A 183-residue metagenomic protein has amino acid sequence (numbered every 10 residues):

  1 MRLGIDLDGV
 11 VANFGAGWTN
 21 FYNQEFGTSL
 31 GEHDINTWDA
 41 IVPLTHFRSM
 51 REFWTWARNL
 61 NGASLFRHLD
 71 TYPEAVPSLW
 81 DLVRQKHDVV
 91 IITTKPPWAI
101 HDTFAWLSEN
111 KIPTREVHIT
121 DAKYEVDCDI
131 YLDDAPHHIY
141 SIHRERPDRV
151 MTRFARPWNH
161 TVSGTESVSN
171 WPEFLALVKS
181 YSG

Functional and structural regions predicted by a protein language model:
M1-E52: Active-site neighborhood of HAD-like aspartate-dependent phosphohydrolases
R51, A63-V90, P97-H101: Short, acidic loop-to-helix structural element flanking the phosphoryl-transfer center in phosphate-processing enzymes
D88-V89, T114, R149-M151: Hydrophobic anchor at the start of a short beta-strand that flanks the dinucleotide cofactor-binding loop
I92-E145: Substrate-recognition "cap/lid" segment bordering the active-site pocket of phosphatases
W106-T120, S163-G183: Structural recognition of alpha->loop->beta junctions
L132-W171: Acidic, Mg2+-coordinating phosphoryl-transfer loop and its flanking beta/alpha structural elements, shared across
